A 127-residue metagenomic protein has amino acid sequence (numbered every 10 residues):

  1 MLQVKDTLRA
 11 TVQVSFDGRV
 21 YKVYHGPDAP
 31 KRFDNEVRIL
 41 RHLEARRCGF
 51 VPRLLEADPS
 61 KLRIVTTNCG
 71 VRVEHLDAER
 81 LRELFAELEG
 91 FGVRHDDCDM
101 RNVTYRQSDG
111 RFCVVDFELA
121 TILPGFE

Functional and structural regions predicted by a protein language model:
M1-H42: ATP-binding glycine-rich loop module of kinase domains
V12-V14, V20-K22, V51, V65 (+2 more regions): Short hydrophobic-acidic sequence motifs that mark active-site Asp/Glu residues
S15, D58-S60, R106-S108: Structural motif
H25, A29-F33, V37, R41-L84: Conserved structural core of kinase catalytic domains
E36, D97, D116: Acidic active-site catalytic centers that drive phospho-/nucleotidyl reactions and related ester hydrolyses
G70, M100, L119-T121: Short, glycine/acidic-enriched loop or turn micro-motifs at the edges of active sites
G90-R94, R106-E127: C-lobe/activation-segment region of protein kinase-like
C98-Y105: Hydrophobic residue at the +6 position relative to the catalytic HRD Asp in the kinase catalytic loop
